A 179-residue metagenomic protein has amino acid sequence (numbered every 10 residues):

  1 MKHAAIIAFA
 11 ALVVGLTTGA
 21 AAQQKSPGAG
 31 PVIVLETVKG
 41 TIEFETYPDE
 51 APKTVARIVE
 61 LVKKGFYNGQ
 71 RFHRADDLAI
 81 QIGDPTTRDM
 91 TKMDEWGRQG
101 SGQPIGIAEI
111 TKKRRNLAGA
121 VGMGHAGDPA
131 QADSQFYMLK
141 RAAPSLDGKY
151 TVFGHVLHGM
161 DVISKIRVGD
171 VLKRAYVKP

Functional and structural regions predicted by a protein language model:
M1-A4: Positively charged n-region of N-terminal signal peptides that target proteins for export
I7-L16: Bacterial N-terminal signal peptides
G15-P179: Cyclophilin-like peptidyl-prolyl cis-trans isomerases
